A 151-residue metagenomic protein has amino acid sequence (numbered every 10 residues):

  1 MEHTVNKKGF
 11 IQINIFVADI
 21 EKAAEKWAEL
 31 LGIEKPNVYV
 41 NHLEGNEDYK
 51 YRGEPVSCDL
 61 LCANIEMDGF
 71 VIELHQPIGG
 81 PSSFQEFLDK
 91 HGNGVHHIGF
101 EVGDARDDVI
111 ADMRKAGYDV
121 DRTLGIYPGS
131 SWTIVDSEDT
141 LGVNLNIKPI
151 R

Functional and structural regions predicted by a protein language model:
M1-K50: Long, hydrophobic N-terminal alpha-helical segment
M1-N6, Q85-H91: Short, flexible, solvent-exposed loop/turn segments with mixed acidic/basic and small polar residues
E2-T4, I15, N64, E73-Q76 (+1 more regions): Vicinal oxygen chelate
F10-A18, C62-V71, F87-A105: Vicinal oxygen chelate
K22-E25, A105-A111: Short, conserved charged micro-motifs
K35, P81-S83, T140-L145: Short loop/beta submotifs within extracellular cysteine-rich repeat domains
K35-V40, G45-D48, R52-E73: Short, well-structured hydrophobic secondary-structure segments
Y39-G53, G80-E86, V95, D121 (+1 more regions): A cross-kingdom feature marking solvent-exposed beta-strand/loop segments within repeated, beta-rich binding/scaffold
